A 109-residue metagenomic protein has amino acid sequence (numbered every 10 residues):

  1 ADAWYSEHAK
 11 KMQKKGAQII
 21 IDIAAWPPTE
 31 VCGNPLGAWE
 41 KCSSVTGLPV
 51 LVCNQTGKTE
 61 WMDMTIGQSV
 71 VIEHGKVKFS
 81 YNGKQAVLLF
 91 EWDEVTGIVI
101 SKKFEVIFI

Functional and structural regions predicted by a protein language model:
A1: Active-site flanking residues adjacent to catalytic metal/cofactor-binding acidic residues
W4-V87: CN hydrolase (nitrilase-like) catalytic-core segments centered on the catalytic cysteine and neighboring Lys/Glu
K10-K14, Q18, I98-I109: Cysteine/selenocysteine-centered motifs that mediate thiol-based redox chemistry or coordinate metal-sulfur cofactors
G75-S80, T96-F104: Short, well-ordered strand-loop elements centered on a beta-strand within folded domains, enriched for acidic residues
Q85-I100: A short, polar/charged loop-to-alpha-helix boundary motif
